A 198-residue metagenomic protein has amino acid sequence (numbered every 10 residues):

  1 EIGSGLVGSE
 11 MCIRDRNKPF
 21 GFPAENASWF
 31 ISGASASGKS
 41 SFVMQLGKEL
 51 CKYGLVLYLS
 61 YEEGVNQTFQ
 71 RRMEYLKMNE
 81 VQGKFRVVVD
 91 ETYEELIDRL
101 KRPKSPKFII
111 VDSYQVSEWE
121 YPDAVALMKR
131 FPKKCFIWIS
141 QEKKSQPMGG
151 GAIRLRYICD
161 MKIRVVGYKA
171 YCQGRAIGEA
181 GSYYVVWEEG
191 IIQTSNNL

Functional and structural regions predicted by a protein language model:
E1-G8, C12: Single conserved hydrophobic/aromatic residue that forms the stacking wall/gate of nucleotide- or nucleobase-binding
E10-P23: Pre-Walker A adenine-sensing motif
E25-E94: Conserved P-loop
N26, Y53-G54, P106, K133 (+1 more regions): Short, well-ordered alpha-helix to beta-strand connector turns
V65, T92, E120-D123, P147 (+2 more regions): Helical mechanochemical/support elements of P-loop NTPase systems and associated helical scaffolds
V87-I139: Phosphate-binding/switch loop-helix module in NTP-utilizing enzymes
K129-L198: Phosphate-binding/switch region of NTP-binding enzymes
